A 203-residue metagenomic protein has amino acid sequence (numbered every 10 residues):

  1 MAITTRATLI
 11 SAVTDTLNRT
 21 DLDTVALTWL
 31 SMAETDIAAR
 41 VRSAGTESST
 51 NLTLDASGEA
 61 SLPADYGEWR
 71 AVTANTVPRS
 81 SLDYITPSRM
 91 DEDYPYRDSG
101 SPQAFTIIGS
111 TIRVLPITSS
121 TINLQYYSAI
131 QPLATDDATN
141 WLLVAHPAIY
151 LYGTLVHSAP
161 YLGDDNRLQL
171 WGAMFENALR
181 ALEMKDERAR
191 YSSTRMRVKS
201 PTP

Functional and structural regions predicted by a protein language model:
M1-P203: Glycine-enriched, solvent-exposed interface loops adjoining structured elements
